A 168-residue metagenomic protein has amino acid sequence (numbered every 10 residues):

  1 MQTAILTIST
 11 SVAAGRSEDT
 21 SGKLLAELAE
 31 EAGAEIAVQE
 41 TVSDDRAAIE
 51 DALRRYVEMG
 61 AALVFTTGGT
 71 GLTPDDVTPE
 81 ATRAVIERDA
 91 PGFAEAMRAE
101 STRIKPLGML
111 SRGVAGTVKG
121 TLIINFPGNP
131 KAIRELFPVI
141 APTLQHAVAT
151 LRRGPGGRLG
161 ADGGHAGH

Functional and structural regions predicted by a protein language model:
M1-H168: Non-catalytic beta/alpha edge segments that cap or flank active sites
